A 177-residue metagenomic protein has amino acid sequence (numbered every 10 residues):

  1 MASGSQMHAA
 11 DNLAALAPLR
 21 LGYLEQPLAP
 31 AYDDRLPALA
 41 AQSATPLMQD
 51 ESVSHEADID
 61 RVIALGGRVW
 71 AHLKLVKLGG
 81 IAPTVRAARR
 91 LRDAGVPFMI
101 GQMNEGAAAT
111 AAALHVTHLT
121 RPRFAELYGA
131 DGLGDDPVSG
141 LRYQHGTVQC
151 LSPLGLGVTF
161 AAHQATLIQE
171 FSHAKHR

Functional and structural regions predicted by a protein language model:
M1-S43: Metal-dependent enolase-superfamily TIM-barrel catalytic cores that perform enediolate-based chemistry
A31-M48, V53-G155: Shared catalytic-loop signature of beta/alpha-barrel
V158-R177: Extended hydrophobic packing segments that form well-structured cores
